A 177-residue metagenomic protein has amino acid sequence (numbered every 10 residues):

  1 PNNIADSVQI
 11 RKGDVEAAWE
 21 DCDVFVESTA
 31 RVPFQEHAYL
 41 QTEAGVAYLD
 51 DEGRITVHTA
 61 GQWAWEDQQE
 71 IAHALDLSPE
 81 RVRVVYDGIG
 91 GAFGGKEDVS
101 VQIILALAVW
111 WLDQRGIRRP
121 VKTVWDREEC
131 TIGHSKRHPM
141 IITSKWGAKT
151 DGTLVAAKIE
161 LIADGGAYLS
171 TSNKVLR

Functional and structural regions predicted by a protein language model:
P1-R177: Structural alpha/beta core scaffold segments of enzyme domains
